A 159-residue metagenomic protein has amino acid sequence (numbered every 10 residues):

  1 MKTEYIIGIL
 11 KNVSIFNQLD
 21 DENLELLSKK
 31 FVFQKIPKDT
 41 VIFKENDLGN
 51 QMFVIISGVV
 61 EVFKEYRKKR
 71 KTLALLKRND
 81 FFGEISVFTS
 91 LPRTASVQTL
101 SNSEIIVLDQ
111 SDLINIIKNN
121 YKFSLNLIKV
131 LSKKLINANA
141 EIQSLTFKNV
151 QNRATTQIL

Functional and structural regions predicted by a protein language model:
M1-K38, V87, N119: Cyclic nucleotide-binding regulatory module and flanking cytosolic helices
K11, F43, I56, L159: Short, locally clustered residues in the helix-turn-helix/winged-helix DNA-binding domain
S28-K29, D47-G49: Short, small/polar residue-rich loop motifs at catalytic or cofactor-binding pockets
D39, N50-F63, R78-N79: Glycine- and acidic-residue-biased ligand/ion/polar-headgroup-sensing regions
V41-D47: Short phosphate-coordinating micro-motif centered on Lys-Gly-acidic
Y66-K68: Solvent-exposed strand-loop boundary residues in beta-sheet-rich modules
L73-K129, I136: Cyclic-nucleotide recognition modules
K118-L159: Polybasic "coupling" helices that flank or enter modular domains
